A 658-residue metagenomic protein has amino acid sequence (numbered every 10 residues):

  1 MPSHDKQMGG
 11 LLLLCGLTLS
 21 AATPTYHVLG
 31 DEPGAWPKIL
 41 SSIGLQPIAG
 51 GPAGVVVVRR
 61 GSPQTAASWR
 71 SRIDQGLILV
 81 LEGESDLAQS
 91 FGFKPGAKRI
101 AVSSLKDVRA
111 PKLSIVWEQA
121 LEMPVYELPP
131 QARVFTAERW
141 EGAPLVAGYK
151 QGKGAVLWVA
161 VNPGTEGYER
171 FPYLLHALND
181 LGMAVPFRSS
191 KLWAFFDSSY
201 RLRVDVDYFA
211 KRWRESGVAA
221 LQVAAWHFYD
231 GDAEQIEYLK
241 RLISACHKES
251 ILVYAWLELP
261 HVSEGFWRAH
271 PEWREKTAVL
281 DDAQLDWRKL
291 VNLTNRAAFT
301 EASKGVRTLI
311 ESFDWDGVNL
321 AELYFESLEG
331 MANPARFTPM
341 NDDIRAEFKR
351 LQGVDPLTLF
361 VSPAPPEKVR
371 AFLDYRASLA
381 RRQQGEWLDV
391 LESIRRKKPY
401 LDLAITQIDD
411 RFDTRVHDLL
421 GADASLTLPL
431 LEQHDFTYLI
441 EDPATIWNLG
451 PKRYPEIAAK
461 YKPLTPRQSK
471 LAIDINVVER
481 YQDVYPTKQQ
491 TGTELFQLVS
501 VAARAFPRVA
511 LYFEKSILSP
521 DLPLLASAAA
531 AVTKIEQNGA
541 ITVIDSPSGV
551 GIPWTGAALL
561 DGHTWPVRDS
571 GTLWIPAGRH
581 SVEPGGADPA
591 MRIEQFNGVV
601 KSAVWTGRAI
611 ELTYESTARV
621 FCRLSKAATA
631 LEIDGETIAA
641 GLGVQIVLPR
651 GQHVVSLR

Functional and structural regions predicted by a protein language model:
T23-F93, K211: Helical hinge/lid and interdomain linker segments adjacent to catalytic or ligand-binding clefts that mediate domain
P24, K38, S42, L77 (+1 more regions): A glycine-centered loop/beta-turn motif at secondary-structure junctions
A35, L81, N162, L174-A177 (+2 more regions): Non-catalytic C-terminal accessory domains or segments of carbohydrate-active enzymes
I43-I48, R203-Y229, S312-F313, P429-L439 (+1 more regions): Catalytic domains of carbohydrate-active enzymes, especially glycoside hydrolases
E84-A147, Q151: An acidic, glycine-rich "communication" segment
Y200, L252-F313, P356-L373: Active-site-adjacent "subsite" loops/lids of carbohydrate-active enzymes
S327-L328, Q384-P455, V484-K488, L498-V501: Substrate-binding cleft/loops of secretory-pathway carbohydrate-active enzymes
L431-A531, E536: Substrate-binding cleft of secreted/luminal carbohydrate-active enzymes
